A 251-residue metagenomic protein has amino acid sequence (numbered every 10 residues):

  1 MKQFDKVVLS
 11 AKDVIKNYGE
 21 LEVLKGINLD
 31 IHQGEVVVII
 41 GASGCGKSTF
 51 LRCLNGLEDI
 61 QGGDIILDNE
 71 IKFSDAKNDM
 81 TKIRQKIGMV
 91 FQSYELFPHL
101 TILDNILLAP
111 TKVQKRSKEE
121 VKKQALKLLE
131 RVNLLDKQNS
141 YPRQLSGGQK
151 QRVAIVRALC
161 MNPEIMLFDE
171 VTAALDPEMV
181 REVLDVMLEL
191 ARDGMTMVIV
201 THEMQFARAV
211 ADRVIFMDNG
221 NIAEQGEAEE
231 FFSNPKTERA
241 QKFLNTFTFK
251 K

Functional and structural regions predicted by a protein language model:
F4-A228: ABC family nucleotide-binding domain
Q225, E229-K251: C-terminal boundary and immediately downstream tail of ABC-type ATPase nucleotide-binding domains
